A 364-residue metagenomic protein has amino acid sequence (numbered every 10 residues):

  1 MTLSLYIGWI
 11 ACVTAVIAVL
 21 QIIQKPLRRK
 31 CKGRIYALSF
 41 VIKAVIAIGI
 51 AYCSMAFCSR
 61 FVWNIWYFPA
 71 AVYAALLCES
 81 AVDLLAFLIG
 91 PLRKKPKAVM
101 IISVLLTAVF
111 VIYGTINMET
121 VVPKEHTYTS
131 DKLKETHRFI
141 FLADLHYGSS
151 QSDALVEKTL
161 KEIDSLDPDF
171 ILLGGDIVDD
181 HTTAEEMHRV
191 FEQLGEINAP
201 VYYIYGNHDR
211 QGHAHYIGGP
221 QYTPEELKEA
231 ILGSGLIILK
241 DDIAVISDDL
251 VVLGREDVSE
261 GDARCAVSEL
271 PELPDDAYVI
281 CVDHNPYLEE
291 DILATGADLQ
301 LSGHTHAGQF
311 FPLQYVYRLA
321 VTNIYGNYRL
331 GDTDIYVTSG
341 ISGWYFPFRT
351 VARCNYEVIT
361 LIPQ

Functional and structural regions predicted by a protein language model:
M1-E119: Non-catalytic terminal accessory segments
L92-I102, L106-A143, Y147-L166: N-terminal signal-anchor transmembrane helix
L133-Q364: Soluble catalytic domains of enzymes that build or remodel membrane lipids, polysaccharides, and related
